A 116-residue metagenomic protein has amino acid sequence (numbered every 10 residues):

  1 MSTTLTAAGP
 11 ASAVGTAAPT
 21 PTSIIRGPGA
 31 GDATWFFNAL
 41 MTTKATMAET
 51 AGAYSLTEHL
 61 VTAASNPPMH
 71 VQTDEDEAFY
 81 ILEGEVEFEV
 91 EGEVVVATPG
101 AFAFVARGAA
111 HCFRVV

Functional and structural regions predicted by a protein language model:
M1, F37, S65, T73 (+3 more regions): Hydrophobic small-molecule pocket/channel-lining residues, especially in calycin-type beta-barrels
T3-T43: Extreme N-terminal tail/first-helix region
I25-P28, A33-T34, E49, A78 (+2 more regions): Short acidic-glycine-tyrosine-enriched beta hairpin
G31-M69, E75-D76: A short glycine-rich, His/Asp/Glu-containing loop-to-beta-strand
M69, V90-E91: Thr-Gly-centered strand-to-loop micro-motif
R114-V116: Asparagine-centered strand-capping/turn motif at beta-strand->loop junctions
